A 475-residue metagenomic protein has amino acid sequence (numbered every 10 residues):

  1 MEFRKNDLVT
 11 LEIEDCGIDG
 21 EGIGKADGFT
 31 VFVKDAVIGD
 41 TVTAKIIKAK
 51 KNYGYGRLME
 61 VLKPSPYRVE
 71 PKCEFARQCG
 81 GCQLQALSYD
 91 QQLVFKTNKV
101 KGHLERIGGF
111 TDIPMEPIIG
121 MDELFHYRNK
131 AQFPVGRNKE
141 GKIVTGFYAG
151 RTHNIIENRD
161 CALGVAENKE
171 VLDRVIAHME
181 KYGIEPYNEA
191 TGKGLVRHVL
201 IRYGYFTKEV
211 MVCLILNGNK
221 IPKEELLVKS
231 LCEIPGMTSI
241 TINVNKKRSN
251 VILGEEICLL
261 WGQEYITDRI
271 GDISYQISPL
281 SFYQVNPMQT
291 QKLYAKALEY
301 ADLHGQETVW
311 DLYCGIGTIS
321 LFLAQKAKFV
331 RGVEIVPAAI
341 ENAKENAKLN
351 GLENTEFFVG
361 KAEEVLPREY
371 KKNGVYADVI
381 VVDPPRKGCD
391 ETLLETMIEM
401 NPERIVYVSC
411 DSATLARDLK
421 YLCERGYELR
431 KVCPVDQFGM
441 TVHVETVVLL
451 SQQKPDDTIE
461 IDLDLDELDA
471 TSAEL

Functional and structural regions predicted by a protein language model:
M1-F75, E356-F357, A362-E364: Terminal RNA-binding accessory module
E2-T10, I18, K223-I234, T238-L475: Rossmann-like S-adenosyl-L-methionine
G22-D27, G146-A149, C213-I215, A343: Short, acidic/hydrophobic/Gly-rich beta-strand patch recurrent on exposed beta strands that often constitutes part
G24, G39, C82, V199 (+2 more regions): Residue-level signal for inorganic ion chemistry
K45-A49, P134-N138, R202-F206, S451-Q453: Short beta-strand micro-motifs enriched in acidic
M59-P71, R77-P186, F206, I221: Extended interfacial segments that mediate partner engagement and assembly in macromolecular machines
E116-L124, E189-A190, R197-H198, R202 (+1 more regions): Short, solvent-exposed loop/turn elements at beta->coil junctions and helix N-caps that rim active or binding pockets
I201, K208-N217, S274-S278, V379: Short, aliphatic-rich beta-strand segments
